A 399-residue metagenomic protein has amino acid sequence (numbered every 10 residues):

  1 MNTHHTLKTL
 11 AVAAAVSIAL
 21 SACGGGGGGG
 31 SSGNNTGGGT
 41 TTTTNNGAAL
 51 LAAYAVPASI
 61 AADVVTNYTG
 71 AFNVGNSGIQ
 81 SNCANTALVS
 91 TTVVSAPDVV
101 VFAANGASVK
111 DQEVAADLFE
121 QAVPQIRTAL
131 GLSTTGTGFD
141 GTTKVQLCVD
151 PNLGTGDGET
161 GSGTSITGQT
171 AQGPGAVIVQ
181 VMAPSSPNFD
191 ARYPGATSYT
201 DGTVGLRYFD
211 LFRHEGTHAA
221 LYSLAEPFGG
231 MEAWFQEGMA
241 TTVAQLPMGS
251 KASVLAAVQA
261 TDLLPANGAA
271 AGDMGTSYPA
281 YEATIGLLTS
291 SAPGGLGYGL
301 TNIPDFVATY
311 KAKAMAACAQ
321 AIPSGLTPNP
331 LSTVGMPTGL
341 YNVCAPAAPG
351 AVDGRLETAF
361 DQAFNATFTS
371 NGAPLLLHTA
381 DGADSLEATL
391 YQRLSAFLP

Functional and structural regions predicted by a protein language model:
N2-A11: Bacterial N-terminal signal peptides that target proteins for export
A19-A22: C-terminal motif of bacterial Sec signal peptides marking the signal peptidase cleavage site
G24-G28: Bacterial signal peptide processing site
N35-F102: N-terminal low-complexity, Pro/Thr/Ser-rich intrinsically disordered segments that act as propeptides or flexible
T44-G47, I60-N76, M315-P399: Beta/coil-rich, acidic/histidine-enriched accessory regions frequently appended to metallopeptidases
S81, N85-A219, S223-L224: Juxtacatalytic substrate-recognition/specificity segment
R127-D150, P227-A233, A252-A257, L296-A314 (+1 more regions): Surface-exposed patches in mature extracellular/periplasmic domains of secreted proteins
L224, G229-G272: Post-HExxH zinc-binding segment in Zn-dependent metallohydrolases
